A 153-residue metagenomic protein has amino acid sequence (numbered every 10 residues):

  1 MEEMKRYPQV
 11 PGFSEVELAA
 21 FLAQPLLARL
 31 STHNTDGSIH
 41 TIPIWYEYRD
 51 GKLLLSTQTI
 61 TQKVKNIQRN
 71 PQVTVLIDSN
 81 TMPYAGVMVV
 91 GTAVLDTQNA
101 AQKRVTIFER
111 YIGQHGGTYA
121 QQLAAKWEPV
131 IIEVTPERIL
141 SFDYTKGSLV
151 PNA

Functional and structural regions predicted by a protein language model:
M1-F13, A85-A153: Charged, gly/pro-rich active-site loop segments
M4-T32: Short, conserved active-site entrance elements at the starts or edges of catalytic domains
M4-V10, I60-D78, Q114-T118: Short, solvent-exposed cationic patches
L18, I60-K63, K103-I107: Amphipathic alpha-helical interface surfaces
A19-A20, W45, K65, Q122-A124: Short secondary-structure boundary/capping segments
P25-T59, I67, V73-I77, G86-M88: Short beta-strand segments
L26-L27, Q72, G116, I139: Generic structural signal for secondary-structure transition and capping sites
T61-K63, M82, S148-L149: Short, surface-exposed beta-strand-loop junctions and turns on beta-sheet-rich folds
